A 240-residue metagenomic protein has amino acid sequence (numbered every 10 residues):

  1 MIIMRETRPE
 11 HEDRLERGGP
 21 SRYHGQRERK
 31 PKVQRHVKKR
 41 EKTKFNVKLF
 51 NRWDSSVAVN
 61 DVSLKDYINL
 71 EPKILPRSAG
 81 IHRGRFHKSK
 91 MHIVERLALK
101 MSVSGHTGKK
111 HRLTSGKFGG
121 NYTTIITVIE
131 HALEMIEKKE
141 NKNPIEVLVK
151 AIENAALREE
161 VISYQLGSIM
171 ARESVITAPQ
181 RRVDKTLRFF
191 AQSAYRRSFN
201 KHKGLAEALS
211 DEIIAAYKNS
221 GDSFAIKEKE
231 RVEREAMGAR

Functional and structural regions predicted by a protein language model:
I3-R240: Strongly charged
